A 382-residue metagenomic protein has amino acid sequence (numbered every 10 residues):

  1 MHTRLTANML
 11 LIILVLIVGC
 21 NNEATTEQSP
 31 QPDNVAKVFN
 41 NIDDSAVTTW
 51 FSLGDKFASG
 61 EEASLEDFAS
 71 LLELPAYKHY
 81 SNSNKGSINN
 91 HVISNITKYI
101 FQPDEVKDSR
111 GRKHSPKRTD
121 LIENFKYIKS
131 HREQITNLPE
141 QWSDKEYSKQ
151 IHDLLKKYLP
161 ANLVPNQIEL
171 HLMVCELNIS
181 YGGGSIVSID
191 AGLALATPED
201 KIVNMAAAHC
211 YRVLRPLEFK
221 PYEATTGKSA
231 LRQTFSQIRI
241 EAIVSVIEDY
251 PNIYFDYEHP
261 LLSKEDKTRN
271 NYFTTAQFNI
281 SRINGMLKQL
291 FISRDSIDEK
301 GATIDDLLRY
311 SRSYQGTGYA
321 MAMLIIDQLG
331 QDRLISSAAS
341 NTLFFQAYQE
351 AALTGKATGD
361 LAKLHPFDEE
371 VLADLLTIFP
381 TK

Functional and structural regions predicted by a protein language model:
M1-M9: Bacterial N-terminal signal peptides that target proteins for export
L16-G19: C-terminal motif of bacterial Sec signal peptides marking the signal peptidase cleavage site
N21-E23: Bacterial signal peptide processing site
T25-H152, Y158-P165, L170-L172: Non-catalytic architectural context of zinc metalloproteases
Q31-A76, F219-K288, L353-P366: Post-HExxH zinc-binding segment in Zn-dependent metallohydrolases
Q102-R269: Acidic/His-rich structured neighborhood in mature extracellular/periplasmic domains
T268-K382: Pan-zinc metallopeptidase signature
